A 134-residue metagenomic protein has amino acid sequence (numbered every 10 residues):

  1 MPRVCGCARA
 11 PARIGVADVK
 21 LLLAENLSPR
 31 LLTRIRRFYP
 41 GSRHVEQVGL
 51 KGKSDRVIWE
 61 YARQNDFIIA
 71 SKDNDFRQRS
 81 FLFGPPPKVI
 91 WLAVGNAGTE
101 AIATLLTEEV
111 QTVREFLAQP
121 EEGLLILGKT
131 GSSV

Functional and structural regions predicted by a protein language model:
M1-V19, S133-V134: Intrinsically disordered, low-complexity and often Lys/Arg-enriched segments
K20-I68: N-terminal first-folded block
L23-A24, S71-K72, V94: Small/polar loops that bind or transfer phosphate-bearing groups
P29, F76-Q78, S133: Glycine-rich nucleotide phosphate-binding loop and flanking beta-alpha elements of Rossmann-like dinucleotide-binding
R63-S80: Acidic, metal-binding active-site segment of PIN/NYN-like and related structure-specific nucleases
R79-K88: Ligand-binding "clamshell"
P87-S133: C-terminal structural segments of small proteins and small subunits
